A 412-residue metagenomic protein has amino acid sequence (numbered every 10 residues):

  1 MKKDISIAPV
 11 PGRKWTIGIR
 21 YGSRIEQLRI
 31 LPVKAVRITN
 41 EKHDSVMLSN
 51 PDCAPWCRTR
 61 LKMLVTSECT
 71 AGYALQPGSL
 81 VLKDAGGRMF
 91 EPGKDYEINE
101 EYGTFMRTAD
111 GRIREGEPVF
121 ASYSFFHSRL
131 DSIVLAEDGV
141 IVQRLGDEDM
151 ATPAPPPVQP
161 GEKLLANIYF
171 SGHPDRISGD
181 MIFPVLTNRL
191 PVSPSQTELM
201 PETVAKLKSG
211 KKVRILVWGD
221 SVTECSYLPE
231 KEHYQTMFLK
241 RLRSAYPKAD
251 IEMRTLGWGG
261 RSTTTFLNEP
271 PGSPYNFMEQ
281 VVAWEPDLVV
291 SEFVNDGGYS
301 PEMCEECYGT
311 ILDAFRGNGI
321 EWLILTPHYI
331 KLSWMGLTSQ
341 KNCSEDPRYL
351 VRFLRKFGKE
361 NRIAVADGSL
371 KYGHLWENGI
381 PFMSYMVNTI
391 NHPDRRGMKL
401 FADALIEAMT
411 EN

Functional and structural regions predicted by a protein language model:
M1-A109, E115, F126-R129, V134 (+1 more regions): Extended beta-strand solenoid/passenger and fiber regions
P156, I168-G210: Non-catalytic propeptide/linker segments at domain boundaries
P191-G257, N276-E285: Serine-esterase "nucleophile elbow" of acetyl-processing enzymes
V192-L199, Y329-N412: Catalytic His-Asp segment of secreted/periplasmic serine-dependent ester chemistry enzymes
T255-G272, Y299, N342-C343, I390: Acidic/histidine-rich helix-loop elements that form or flank divalent-metal/phosphate-binding sites at the catalytic
R261, Y275-M278, S291-E305, I324 (+2 more regions): Serine-dependent acyl-ester chemistry module
N268-E285, E305-T310: Short, well-structured alpha-helical segments in soluble
R316-W322, I363: A short helix->loop->beta-strand "cap" motif at the edges of active sites that frequently abuts
